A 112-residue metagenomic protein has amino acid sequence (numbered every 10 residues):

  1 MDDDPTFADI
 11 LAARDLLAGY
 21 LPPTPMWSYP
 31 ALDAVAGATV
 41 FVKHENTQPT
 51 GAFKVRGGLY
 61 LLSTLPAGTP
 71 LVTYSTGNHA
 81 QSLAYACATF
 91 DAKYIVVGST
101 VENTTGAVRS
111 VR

Functional and structural regions predicted by a protein language model:
M1-R112: PLP-dependent amino-acid enzyme catalytic core
